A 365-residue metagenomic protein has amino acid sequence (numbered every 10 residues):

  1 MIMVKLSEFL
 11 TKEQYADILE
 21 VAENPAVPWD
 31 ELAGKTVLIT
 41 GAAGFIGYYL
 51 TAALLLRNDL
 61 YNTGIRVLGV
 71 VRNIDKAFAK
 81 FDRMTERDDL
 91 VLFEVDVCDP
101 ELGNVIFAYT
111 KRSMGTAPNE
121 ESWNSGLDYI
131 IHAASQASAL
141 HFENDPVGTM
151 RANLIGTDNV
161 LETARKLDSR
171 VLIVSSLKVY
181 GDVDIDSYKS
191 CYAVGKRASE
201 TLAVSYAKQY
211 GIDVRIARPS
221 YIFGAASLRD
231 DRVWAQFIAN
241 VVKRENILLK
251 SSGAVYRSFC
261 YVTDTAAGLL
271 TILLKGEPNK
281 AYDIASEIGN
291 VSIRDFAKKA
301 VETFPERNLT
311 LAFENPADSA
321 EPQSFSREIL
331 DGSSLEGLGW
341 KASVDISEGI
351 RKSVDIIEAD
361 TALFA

Functional and structural regions predicted by a protein language model:
M1-E13, A53, V241, E245-A365: C-terminal substrate-binding subdomain of Rossmann-fold SDR/epimerase-dehydratase oxidoreductases
I2-Y129: N-terminal Rossmann/SDR dinucleotide-binding element
T40, V70, I130-Q136, V171-L177 (+1 more regions): SDR active-site strand-loop-helix element
H132, R151, D158-C191: Conserved Rossmann-fold NAD(P)-dependent oxidoreductase catalytic core, especially the SDR/UDP-sugar
N144-R151: Active-site Tyr-X3-Lys motif and surrounding loop/helix of classical short-chain dehydrogenase/reductase
S176, E200-A225: Conserved beta-loop-beta element that borders a ligand/cofactor-binding pocket
Y180-D182, C191, R215-R232: Flexible, glycine-rich beta-alpha linker
C191, G195-A198: Active-site helix of classical SDR
